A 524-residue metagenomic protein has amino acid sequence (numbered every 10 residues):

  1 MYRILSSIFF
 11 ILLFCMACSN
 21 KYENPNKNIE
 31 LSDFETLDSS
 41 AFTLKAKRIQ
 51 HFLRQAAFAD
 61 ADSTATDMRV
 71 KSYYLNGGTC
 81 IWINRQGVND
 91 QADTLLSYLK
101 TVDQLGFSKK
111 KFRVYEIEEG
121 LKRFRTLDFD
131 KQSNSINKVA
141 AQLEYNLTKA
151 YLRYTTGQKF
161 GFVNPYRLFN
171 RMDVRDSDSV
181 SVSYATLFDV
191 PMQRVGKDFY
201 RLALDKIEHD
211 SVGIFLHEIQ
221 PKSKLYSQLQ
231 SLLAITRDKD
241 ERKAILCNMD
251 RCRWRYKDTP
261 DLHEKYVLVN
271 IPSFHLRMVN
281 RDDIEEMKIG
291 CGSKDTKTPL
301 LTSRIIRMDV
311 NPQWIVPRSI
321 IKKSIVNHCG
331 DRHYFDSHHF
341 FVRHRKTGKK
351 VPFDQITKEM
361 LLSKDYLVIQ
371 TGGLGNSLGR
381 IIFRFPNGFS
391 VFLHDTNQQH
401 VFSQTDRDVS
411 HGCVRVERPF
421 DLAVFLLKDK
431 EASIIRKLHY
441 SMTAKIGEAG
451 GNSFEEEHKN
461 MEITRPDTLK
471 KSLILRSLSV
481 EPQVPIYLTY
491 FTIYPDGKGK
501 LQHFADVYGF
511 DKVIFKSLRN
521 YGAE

Functional and structural regions predicted by a protein language model:
Y2, S19-M68, Y73-L75, L152 (+2 more regions): Well-ordered beta-sheet/strand-loop patches within structured domains
Y2-F10: Sec-dependent signal peptide recognition, specifically the positively charged N-region followed immediately by
I8-F9, Y145, P482: Residues at beta-strand starts and edge strands
F10-I11, F34: Compositionally biased, proline/threonine/alanine/serine-rich low-complexity intrinsically disordered stretches
C15-A17: C-terminal motif of bacterial Sec signal peptides marking the signal peptidase cleavage site
S19-D176: Cationic-aromatic interfacial patches
F162-N164, R171, F188, M192 (+1 more regions): A sensor for short, sequence-defined functional sites
D173-A185: Eukaryote-specific, cytoplasm-facing alpha-helical/coiled-coil scaffolding segments in long proteins
